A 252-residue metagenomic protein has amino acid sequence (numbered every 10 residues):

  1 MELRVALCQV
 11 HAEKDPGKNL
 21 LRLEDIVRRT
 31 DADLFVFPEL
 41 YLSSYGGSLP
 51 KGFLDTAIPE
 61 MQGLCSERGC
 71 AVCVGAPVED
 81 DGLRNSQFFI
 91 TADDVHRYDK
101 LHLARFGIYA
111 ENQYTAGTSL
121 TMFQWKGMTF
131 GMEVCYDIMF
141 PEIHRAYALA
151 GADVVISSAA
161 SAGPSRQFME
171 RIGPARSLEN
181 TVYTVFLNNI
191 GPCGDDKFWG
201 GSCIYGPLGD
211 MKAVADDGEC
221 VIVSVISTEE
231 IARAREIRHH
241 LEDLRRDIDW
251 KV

Functional and structural regions predicted by a protein language model:
E2-K14, R97-D99, T129-D137, I156: Active-site-proximal beta-strand elements of phosphoester/diester hydrolases
H11-D15, L49-F53, I108-N112, G131-C135 (+1 more regions): Short, flexible loop segments at the rims of nucleotide/cofactor-binding pockets, characterized by
E13-P16, E24-T91, H96-R97, G163-V182: Cys-nucleophile CN-hydrolase/nitrilase-fold catalytic domain and related Cys-dependent amidase chemistry that acts on
G17-V27, M139-R145: Short, acidic/polar
T56-C73, M139-C220: CN hydrolase (nitrilase-like) catalytic-core segments centered on the catalytic cysteine and neighboring Lys/Glu
E79-A150, S165-R171, R233-H240: Active-site catalytic loop in hydrolytic enzyme cores
M122, N189-V252: C-terminal beta-strand edge segments of enzyme domains
